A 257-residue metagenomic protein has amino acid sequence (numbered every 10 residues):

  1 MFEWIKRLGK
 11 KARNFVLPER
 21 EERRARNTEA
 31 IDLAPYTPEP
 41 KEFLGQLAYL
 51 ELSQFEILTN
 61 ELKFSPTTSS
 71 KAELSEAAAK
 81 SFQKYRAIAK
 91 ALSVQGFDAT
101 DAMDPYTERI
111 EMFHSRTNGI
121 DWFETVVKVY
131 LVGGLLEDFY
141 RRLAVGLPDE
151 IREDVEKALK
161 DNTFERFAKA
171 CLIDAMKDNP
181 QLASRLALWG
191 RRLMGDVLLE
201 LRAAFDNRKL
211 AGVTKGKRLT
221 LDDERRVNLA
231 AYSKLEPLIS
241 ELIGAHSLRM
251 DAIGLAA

Functional and structural regions predicted by a protein language model:
M1-F15, L248, A252-A257: Extreme N-terminal leader/anchor segments
F2-R13, A77-D104: Conserved alpha-helical segments that form or flank metal/cofactor-binding pockets of metalloenzymes
I5, A25-G45, Y106-V129: Acidic/His metal-coordination segments adjacent to aromatic residues that form catalytic metal sites in metalloenzymes
P40-Q46, T68-Q83, W122-T125, E150-F164 (+1 more regions): Alpha-helical scaffold segments that form or flank carboxylate-/histidine-based iron centers
L50-L58, K84, V132-F139, V197-E200: Amphipathic, well-ordered alpha-helical segments in soluble domains
N60-A72, Y140-E156, L172-R185, A211 (+1 more regions): Inter-helical turn/loop segments and adjacent helix faces that build the functional surface of alpha-helical bundle
T100-A170: Active-site-proximal alpha-helical scaffolds that flank and shape metal-associated catalytic sites
L182-A257: Extended, helix-rich structural scaffolds rather than catalytic motifs
